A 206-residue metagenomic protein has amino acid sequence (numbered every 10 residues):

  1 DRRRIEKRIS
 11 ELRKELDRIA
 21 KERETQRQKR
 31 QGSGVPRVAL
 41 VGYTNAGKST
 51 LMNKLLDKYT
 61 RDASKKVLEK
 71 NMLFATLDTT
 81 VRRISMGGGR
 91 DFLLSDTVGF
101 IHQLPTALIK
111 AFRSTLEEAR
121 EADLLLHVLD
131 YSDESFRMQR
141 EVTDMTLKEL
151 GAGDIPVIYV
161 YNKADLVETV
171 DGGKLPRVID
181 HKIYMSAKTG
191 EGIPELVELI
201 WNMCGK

Functional and structural regions predicted by a protein language model:
D1-I109, A119-R120: Conserved G1/Walker A P-loop phosphate-binding module
F74, G99-I101, Y131-S135, K163-E168 (+1 more regions): Conserved nucleotide-binding/hydrolysis micro-motifs of P-loop NTPases
T76, I84-G88, L93, E117-E121 (+3 more regions): Conserved catalytic network of the ASCE P-loop NTPase/AAA+ motor domain
V81, R90, I101-H102, S114 (+3 more regions): Acidic/histidine-enriched, beta-strand-rich ligand/metal-binding domains
L94-S95, L129, Y161: Hydrophobic residues in beta-strands of the RecA-like P-loop NTPase core, especially within AAA+ ATPase
Q103-A107, S135-R140, E168-G173: Conserved ATPase-coupling elements of RecA-like P-loop NTPase cores
L108-D133, E149, S186: Inter-motif core of Ras-like GTPase G domains
G153-I158, K163-K206: Canonical P-loop GTPase G-domain recognition
